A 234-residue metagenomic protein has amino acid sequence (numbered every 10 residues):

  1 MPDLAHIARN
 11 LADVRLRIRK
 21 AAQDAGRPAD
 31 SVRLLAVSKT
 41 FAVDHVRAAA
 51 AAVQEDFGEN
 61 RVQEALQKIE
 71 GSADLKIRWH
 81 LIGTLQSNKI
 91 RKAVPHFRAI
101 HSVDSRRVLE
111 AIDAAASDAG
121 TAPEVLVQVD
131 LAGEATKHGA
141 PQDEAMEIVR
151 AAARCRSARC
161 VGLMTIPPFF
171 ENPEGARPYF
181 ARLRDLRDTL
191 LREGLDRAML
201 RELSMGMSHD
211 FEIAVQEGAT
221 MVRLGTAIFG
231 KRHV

Functional and structural regions predicted by a protein language model:
M1-F211, V215-E217, F229-K231: Conserved alpha/beta-domain cores
T220-M221: Divalent-metal-activated hydrolytic enzyme cores
L224-V234: Short C-terminal tail/terminal secondary-structure segment of NAD(P)H-dependent dehydrogenase/reductase domains
